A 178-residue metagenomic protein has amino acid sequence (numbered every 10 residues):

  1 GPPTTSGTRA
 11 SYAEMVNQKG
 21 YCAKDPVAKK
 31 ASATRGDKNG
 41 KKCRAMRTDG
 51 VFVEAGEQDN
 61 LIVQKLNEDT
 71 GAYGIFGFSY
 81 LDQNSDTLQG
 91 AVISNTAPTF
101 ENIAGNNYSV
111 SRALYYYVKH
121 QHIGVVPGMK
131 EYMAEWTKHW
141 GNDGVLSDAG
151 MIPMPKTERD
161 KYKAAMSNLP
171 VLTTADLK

Functional and structural regions predicted by a protein language model:
G1-K178: Exported/periplasmic ABC-transporter solute-binding proteins
